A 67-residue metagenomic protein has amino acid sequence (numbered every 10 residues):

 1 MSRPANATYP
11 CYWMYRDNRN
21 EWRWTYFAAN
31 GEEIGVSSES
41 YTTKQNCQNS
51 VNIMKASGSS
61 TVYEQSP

Functional and structural regions predicted by a protein language model:
M1-R23, S37, Q45, N52-S66: Short N-terminal "domain-start" leader segments that mark the transition from disordered tails or signal peptides into
